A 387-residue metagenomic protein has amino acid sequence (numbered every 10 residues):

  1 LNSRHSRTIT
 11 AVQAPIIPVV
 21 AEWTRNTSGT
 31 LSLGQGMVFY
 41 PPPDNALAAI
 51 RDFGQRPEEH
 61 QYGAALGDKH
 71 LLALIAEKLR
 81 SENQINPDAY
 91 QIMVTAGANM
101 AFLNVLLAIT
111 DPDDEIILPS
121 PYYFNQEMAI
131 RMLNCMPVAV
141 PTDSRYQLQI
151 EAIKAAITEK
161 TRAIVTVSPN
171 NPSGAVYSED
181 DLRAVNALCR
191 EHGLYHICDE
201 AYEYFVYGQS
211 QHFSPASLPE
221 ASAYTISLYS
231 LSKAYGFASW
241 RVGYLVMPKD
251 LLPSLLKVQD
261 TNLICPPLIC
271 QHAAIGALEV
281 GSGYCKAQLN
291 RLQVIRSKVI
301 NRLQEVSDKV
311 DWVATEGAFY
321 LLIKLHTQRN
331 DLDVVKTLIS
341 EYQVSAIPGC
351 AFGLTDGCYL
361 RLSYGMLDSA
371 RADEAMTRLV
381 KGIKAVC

Functional and structural regions predicted by a protein language model:
R7-G97, N104, A277-V280, A385-C387: N-terminal small-domain helix-loop-helix segment of the aminotransferase-like
T27, L133, E191-H192, Y342 (+1 more regions): Helix C-cap/helix->beta junction micro-motif
S81, T337-A346, F352-C387: PLP-dependent enzyme catalytic core of the Aspartate aminotransferase-like
L107-T166: PLP-dependent aminotransferase-like
D114, C135, E191-Y195, A221-A223: A short helix->loop->beta-strand "cap" motif at the edges of active sites that frequently abuts
S144-Q211: Active-site phosphate-binding strand-loop segment of PLP-dependent enzymes
A223-Q293, N301-E305, I383: Conserved core segment of the aminotransferase class I/II
I275, R291-I300, W312-K324, D356: Conserved glycine-rich beta-strand-loop-beta hairpin in the small C-terminal domain of fold type I
